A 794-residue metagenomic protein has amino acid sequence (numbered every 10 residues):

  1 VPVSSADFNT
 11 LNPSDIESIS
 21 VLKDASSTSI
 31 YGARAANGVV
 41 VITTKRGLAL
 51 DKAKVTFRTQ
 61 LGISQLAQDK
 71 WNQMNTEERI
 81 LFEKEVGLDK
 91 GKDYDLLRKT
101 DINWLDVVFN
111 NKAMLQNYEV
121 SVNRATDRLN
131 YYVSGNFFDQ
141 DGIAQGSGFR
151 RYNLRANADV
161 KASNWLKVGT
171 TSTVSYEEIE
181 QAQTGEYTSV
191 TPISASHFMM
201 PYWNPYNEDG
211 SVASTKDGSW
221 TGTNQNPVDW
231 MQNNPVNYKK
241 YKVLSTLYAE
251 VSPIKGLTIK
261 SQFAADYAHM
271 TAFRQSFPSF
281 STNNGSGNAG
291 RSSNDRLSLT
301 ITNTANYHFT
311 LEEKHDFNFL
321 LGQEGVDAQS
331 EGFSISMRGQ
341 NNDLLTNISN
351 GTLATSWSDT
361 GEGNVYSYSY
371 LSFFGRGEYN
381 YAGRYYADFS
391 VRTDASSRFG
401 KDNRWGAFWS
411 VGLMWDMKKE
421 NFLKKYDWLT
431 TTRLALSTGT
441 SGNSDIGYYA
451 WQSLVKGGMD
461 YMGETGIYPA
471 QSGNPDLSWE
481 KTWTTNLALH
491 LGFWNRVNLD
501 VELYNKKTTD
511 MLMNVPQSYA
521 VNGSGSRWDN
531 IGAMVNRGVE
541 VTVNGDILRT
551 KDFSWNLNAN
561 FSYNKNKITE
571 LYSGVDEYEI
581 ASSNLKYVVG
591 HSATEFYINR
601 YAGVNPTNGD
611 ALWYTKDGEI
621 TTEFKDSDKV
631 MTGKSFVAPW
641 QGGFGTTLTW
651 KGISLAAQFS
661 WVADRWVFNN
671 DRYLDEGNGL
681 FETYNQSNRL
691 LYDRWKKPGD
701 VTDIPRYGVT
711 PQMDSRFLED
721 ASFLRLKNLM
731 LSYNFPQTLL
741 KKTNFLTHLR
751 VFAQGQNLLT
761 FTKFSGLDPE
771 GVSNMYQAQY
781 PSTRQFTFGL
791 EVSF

Functional and structural regions predicted by a protein language model:
P2-K23: Short acidic/polar hinge/loop motifs at secondary-structure boundaries that mediate gating or recognition
N12-S14, Y31-A36, S147-R150, T184-E186 (+2 more regions): Short, glycine-/polar-rich solvent-exposed loops and beta-turns at beta-strand/coil boundaries
S29, A35-T56, Y118-S121: N-terminal periplasmic accessory domains that precede and gate Gram-negative outer-membrane beta-barrel machines
T44, V120-R124, L154-V160, S245-V251 (+12 more regions): Residues on the lipid-exposed face of transmembrane beta-strands in outer-membrane beta-barrel proteins
A49-D101, G142-F149, N153, N157-K242 (+7 more regions): Surface-exposed loop/interface segments of Gram-negative outer-membrane beta-barrel transport/assembly proteins
K112-L115, I143-G146, S397-N403: Solvent-exposed loop/turn segments connecting transmembrane beta-strands in outer-membrane beta-barrel proteins
S121, N556, S635-A663, P711-F761 (+1 more regions): Conserved C-terminal beta-signal and adjacent last beta-strands/turns of outer-membrane beta-barrel proteins
R128-Y131, W165-V168, G256-I259, H315 (+7 more regions): Repeated loop/turn-to-beta-strand initiation elements of outer-membrane beta-barrel proteins
